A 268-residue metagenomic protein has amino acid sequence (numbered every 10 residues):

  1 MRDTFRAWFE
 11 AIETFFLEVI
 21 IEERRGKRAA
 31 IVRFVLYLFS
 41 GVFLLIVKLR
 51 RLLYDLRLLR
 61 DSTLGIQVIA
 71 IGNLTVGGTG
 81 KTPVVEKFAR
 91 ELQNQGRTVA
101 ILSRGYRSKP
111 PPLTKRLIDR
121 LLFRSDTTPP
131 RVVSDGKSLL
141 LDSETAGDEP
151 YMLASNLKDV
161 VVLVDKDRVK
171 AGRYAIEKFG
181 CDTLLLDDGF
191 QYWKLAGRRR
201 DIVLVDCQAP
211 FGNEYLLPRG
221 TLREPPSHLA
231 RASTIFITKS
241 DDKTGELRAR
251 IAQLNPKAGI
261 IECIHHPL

Functional and structural regions predicted by a protein language model:
T4, W8-Q67: A transmembrane-helix-recognition feature enriched in membrane-embedded lipid enzymes and envelope glyco-/phospholipid
V42, T82, L153, D187 (+2 more regions): Residue-level signal for inorganic ion chemistry
V47-R51, L58-A70, D182-D188, L195-A209 (+1 more regions): N-terminal nucleotide/polyanion-binding subdomain common to many enzyme families
I69-F88: Glycine-rich phosphate-binding P-loop
G77, S108, A171, F211: Flexible, glycine-rich phosphate/dinucleotide-binding loops and adjacent beta-alpha linkers at cofactor/substrate
K87-V160: N-terminal phosphate/diphosphate-binding loop that engages ATP/GTP or pyrophosphate donors across diverse enzyme folds
M152-A196: Phosphate-binding/switch loop-helix module in NTP-utilizing enzymes
E177, G189-L268: Conserved catalytic-core segment of NTP-binding enzymes
